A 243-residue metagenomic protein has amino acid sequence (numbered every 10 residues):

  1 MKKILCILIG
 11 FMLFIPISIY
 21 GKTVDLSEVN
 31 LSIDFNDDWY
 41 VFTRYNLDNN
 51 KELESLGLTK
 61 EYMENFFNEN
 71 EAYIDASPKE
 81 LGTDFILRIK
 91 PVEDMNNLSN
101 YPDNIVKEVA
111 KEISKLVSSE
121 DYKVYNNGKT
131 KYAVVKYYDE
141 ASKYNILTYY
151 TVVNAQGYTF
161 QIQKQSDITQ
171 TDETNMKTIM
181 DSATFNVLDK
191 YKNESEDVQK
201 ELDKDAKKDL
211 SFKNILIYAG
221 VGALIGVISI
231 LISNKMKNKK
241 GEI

Functional and structural regions predicted by a protein language model:
I4-I15: Sec-dependent N-terminal signal peptides
I17-G21: Sec/Tat signal peptide C-region and signal peptidase I cleavage site
K22-F66: N-terminal "mature-domain start" segment
S27, S32-N36, F42, R88-K90 (+3 more regions): A structural detector for beta-sheet-dominated domains
N36, S99-V106, A110, E173-M180: Extracytoplasmic/secreted envelope proteins and their assembly/folding machinery, especially bacterial periplasmic
D37-Y40, Q156-D209: Surface-exposed amphipathic alpha-helical segments
L47-L147, V152-T159, K164-S166, D203-F212 (+1 more regions): Conserved polar/disulfide-associated segments of primarily extracytoplasmic proteins
E196-I243: C-terminal single-pass membrane-anchor helix
